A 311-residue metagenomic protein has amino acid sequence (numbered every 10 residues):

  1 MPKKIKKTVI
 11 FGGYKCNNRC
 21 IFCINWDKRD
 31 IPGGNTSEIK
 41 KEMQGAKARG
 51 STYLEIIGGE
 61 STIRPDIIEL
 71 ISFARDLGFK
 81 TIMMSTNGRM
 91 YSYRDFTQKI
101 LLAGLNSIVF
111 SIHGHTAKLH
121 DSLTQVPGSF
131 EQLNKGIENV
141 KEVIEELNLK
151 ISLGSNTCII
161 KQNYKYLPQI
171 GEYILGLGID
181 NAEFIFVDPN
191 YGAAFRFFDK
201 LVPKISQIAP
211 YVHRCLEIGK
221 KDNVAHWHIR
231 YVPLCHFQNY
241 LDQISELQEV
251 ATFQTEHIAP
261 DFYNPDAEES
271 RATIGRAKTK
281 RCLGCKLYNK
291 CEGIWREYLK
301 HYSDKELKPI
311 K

Functional and structural regions predicted by a protein language model:
M1-K6, K15-R19, I218-F237, D242-L247 (+1 more regions): Flexible, acidic/Gly-rich N-terminal and inter-domain linker regions that tether and position cofactor-handling modules
P2-E38: Canonical Radical SAM [4Fe-4S] cluster-binding loop centered on the CxxxCxxC motif and its immediate flanking residues
N18-F22, L201, R281-G284: C-type cytochrome heme c attachment motif
N25-G33, S122-G128, F198-K204: Short glycine-enriched, charge-decorated loop/helix-capping segments at active-site entrances that position
K40-E55, R64-F186: Radical SAM/AdoMet-radical enzyme domain recognition
N181-I205, W227-L247, P260: Flexible glycine/acidic-rich beta-alpha junction loops that bind and position SAM and/or redox cofactors in anaerobic
F195-K221, V250-H257, I310-K311: A structural motif corresponding to the C-terminal lobe/cap of the Radical SAM core domain
N239-K311: Flexible mid-to-C-terminal extensions adjoining Fe-S/redox cofactors in radical SAM and related proteins
